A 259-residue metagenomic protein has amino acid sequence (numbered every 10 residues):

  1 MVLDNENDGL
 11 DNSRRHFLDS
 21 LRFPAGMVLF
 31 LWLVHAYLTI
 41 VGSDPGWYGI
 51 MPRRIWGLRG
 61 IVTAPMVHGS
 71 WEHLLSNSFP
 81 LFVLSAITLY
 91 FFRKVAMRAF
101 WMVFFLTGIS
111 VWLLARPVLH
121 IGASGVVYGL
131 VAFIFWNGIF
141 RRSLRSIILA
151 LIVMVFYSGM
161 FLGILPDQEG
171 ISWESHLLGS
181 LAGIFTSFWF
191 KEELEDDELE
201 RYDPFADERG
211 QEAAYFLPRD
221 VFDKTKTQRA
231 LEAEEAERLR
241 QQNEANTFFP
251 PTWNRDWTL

Functional and structural regions predicted by a protein language model:
M1-H16, I164-L259: C-terminal transmembrane module of polytopic alpha-helical membrane proteins
S13-A99, L113-H120: N-terminal TM1-TM2 helical hairpin plus the immediately adjacent luminal interfacial "cap"
M27-L31, M102-V103, T107, V111 (+3 more regions): Alpha-helical transmembrane segments in multi-pass membrane proteins
L31, V62, H73, G125 (+2 more regions): Divalent metal-coordination and catalytic microenvironments
W32-A36, F105-L113, V153-G163: Aromatic-anchored segments of alpha-helical transmembrane domains
V67-S70, W112-I121, I139-R141, G163-I171: Membrane-interface helix caps and helix-loop-helix hairpins in membrane proteins
L75-L81, I121-A132, G170-K191: Alpha-helical transmembrane segments that form the membrane-embedded catalytic/substrate-binding core of multi-pass
L89-R98, N137-I148: Membrane-helix interface "capping/anchor" motifs
